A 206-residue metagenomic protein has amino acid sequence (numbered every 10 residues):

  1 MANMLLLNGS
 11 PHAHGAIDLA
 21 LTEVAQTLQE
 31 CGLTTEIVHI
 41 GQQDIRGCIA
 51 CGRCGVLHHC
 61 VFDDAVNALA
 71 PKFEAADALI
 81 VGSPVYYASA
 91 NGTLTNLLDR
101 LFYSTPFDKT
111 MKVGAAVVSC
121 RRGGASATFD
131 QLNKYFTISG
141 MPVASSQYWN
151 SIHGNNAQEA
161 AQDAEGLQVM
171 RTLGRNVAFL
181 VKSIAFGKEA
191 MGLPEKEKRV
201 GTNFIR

Functional and structural regions predicted by a protein language model:
A2-C31: N-terminal beta1-alpha1 ligand-phosphate binding loop
Q26-L33, A78, F102-P106, K134-M141 (+1 more regions): Generic secondary-structure signature for well-ordered alpha-helical cores
L33-Q43: A short beta-strand-loop structural module common to alpha/beta enzyme folds
Q43-F73, V200-R206: Cysteine-cluster motifs in flexible loop/terminal segments that predominantly coordinate metals
L57-Y148: Helix-loop-strand module that forms the ligand-binding subsite of alpha/beta enzymes
P142-R206: Glycine-rich phosphate/pyrophosphate-binding loop and the adjoining helix
